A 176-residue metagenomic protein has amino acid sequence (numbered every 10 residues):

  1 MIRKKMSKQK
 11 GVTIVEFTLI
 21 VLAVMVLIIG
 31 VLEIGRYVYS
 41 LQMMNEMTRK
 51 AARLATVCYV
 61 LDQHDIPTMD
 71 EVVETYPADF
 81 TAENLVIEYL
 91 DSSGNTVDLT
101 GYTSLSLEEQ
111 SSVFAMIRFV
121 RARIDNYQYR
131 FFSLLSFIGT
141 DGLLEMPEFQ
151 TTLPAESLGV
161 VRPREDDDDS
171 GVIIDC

Functional and structural regions predicted by a protein language model:
I2-V73: Alpha-helical assembly-interface signal, strongest on the long, hydrophobic N-terminal helix that forms
L54-C176: Short, conserved structural patches
